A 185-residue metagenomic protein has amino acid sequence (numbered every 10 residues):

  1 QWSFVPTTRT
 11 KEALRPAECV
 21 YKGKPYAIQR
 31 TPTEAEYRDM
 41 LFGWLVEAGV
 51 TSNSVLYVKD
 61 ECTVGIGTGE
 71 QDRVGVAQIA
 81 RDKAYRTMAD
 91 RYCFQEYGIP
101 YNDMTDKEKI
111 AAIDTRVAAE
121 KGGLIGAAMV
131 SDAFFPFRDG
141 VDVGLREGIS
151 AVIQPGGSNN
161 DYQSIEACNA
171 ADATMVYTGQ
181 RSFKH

Functional and structural regions predicted by a protein language model:
Q1-A151, S158-H185: ATP-dependent carboxylate/acyl-activation modules
